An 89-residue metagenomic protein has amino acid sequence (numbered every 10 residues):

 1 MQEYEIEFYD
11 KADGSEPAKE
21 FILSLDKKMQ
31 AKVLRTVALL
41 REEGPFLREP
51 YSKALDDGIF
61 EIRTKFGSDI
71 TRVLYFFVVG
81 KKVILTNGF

Functional and structural regions predicted by a protein language model:
M1-I70, V79-V83: Basic, Lys/Arg-enriched alpha-helical interface segments
T86: ATP-dependent carboxylate-activation loops
